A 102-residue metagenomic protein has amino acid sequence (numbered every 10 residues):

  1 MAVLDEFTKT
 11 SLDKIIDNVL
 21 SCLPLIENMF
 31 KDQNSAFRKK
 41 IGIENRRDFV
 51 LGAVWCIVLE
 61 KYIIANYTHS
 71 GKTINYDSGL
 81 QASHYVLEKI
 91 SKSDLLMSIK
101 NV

Functional and structural regions predicted by a protein language model:
M1-S35: Short terminal alpha-helical segments
L4-F7, S11, G42-V50, S78: Non-transmembrane, amphipathic alpha-helical segments
L23-F30, N34, N66-I74, D94-M97: Long, hydrophobic, amphipathic alpha-helical segments used as structural scaffolds
S35-G42: Short, charged/polar, low-complexity loop and linker segments that flank or interrupt alpha-helical bundles
R47-K72: Acidic, low-complexity, intrinsically disordered interaction modules
G71-V102: Amphipathic alpha-helical binding modules
